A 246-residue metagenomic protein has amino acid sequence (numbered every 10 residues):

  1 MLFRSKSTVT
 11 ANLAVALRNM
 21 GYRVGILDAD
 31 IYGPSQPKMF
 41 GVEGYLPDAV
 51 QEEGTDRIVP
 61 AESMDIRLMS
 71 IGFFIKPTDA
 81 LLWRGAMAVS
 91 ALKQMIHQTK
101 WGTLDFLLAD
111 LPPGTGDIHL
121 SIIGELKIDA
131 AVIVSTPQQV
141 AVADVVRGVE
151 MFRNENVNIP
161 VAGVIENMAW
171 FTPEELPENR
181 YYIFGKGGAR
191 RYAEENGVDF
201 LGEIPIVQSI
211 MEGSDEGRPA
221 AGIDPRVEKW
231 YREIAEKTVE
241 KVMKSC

Functional and structural regions predicted by a protein language model:
M1-L2: Short, small-residue-biased leader/transition segments that mark boundaries at the very start of proteins
K6: Conserved lysine of the Walker
V9, L13: Hydrophobic positions on the alpha1 helix immediately C-terminal to the Walker A/P-loop
A14, R18, I123: Gly/Ala-rich phosphate-binding loop of Rossmann-like dinucleotide-binding domains, activating on the conserved
L17, Y22-T78: Phosphate-binding loop that captures ATP/GTP phosphates
G72-I122: Phosphate-binding/switch loop-helix module in NTP-utilizing enzymes
W101, D105-F106, P112-E203, Q208-E212: Conserved catalytic-core segment of NTP-binding enzymes
S214-V227: C-terminal boundary of histidine-terminating zinc-finger modules
